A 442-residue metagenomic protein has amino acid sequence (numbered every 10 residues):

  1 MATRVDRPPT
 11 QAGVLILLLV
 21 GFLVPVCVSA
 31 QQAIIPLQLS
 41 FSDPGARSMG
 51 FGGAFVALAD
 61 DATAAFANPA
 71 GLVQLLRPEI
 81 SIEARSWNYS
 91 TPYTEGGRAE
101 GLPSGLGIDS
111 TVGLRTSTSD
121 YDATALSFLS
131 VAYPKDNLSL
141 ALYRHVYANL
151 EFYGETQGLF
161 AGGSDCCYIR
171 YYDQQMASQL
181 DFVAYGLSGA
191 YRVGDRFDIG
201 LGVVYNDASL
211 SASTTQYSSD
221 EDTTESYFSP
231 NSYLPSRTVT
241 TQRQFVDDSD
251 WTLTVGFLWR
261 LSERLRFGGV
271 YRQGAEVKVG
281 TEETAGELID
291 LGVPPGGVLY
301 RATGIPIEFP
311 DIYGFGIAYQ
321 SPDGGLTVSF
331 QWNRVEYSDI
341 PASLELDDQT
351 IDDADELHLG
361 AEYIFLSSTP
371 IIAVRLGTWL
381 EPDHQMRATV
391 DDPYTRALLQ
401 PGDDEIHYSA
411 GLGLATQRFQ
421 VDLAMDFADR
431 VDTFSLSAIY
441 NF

Functional and structural regions predicted by a protein language model:
M1-P9: N-terminal secretory signal peptides that target proteins for export/translocation
G13-P25: Bacterial N-terminal signal peptides
I16, A57-A59, Y185: Short hydrophobic "helix-edge" motifs at membrane interfaces and signal-peptide entry regions
C27-V146, P401: N-terminal, post-signal peptide beta-strand-biased segments of exported outer-membrane/organellar beta-barrel and other
Q31-S48, A123-F442: Outer-membrane beta-barrel porins/channels
